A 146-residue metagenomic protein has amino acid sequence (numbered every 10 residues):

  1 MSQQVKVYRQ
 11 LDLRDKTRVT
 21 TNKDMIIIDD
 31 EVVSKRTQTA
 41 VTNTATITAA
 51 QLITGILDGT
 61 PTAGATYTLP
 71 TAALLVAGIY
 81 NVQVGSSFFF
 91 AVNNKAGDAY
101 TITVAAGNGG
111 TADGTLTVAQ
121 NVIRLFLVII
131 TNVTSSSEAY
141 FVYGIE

Functional and structural regions predicted by a protein language model:
M1-Q3: Sec-dependent, cleavable N-terminal signal peptides
Y8, R18-A106, L116, Q120 (+1 more regions): Exposed extracellular interaction/assembly regions and N-terminal maturation sites
D15: Residues that line or immediately flank small-molecule/substrate-binding pockets and catalytic motifs
N108-T111: Short, solvent-exposed loop/linker segments at beta-strand-coil boundaries, enriched for Pro/Gly and Ser/Thr
